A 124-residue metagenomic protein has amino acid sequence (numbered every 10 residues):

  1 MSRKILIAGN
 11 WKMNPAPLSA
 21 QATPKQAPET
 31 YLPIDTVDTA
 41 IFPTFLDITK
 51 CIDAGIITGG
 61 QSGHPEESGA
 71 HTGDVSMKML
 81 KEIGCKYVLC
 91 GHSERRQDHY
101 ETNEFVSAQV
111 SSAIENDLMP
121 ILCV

Functional and structural regions predicted by a protein language model:
M1-V124: Active-site loop-to-helix "anion-binding N-cap" substructures in soluble metabolic enzymes
